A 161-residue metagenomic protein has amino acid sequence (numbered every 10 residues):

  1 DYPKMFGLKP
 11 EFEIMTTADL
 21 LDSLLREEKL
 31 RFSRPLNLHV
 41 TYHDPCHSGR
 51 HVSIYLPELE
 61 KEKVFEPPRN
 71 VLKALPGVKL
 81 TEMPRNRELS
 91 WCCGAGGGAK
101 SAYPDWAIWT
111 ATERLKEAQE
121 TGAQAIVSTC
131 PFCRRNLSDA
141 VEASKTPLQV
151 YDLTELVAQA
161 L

Functional and structural regions predicted by a protein language model:
D1-L161: Iron-sulfur cluster-binding electron-transfer modules in prokaryotic oxidoreductases
